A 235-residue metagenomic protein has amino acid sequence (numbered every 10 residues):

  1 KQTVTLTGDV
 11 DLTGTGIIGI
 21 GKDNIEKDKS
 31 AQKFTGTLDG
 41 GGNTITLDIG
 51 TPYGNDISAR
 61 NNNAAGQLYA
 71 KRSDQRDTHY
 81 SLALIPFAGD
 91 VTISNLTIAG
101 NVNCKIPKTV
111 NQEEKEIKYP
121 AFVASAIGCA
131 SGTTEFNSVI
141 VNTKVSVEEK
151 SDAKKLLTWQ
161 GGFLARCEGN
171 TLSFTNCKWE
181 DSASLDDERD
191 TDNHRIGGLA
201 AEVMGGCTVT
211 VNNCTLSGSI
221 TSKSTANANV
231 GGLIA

Functional and structural regions predicted by a protein language model:
K1-A235: Surface-exposed repetitive/solenoidal architectures
